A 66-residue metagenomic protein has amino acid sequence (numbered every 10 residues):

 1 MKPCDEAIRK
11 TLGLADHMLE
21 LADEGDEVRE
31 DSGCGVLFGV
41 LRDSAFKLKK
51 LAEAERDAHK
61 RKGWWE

Functional and structural regions predicted by a protein language model:
M1-D5: Short, charged, low-complexity loops and linkers
A7-K10, L14-K62: Short, charge-rich amphipathic interface segments used for partner binding and complex assembly
